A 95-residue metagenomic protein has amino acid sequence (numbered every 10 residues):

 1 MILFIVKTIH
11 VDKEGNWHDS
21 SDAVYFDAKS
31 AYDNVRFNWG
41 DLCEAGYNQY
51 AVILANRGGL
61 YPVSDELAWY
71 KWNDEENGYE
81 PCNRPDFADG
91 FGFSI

Functional and structural regions predicted by a protein language model:
M1-S20, N48: Short aromatic-glycine-(Arg/Gly/Cys) micro-motifs in beta-strand/loop hairpins
I2-I5, Y25, N34: Broad hydrophobic/π-residue packing in well-ordered secondary structure
I9, A31, E75-G78: N-terminal processing/targeting junctions
N16-S30: A short, exposed loop/beta-hairpin motif centered on an aromatic-Gly-Thr core
K29-Y32, R36, C43: Residue-level detector of alpha-helical secondary structure
W39-I95: Short, mixed-charge low-complexity intrinsically disordered segments
